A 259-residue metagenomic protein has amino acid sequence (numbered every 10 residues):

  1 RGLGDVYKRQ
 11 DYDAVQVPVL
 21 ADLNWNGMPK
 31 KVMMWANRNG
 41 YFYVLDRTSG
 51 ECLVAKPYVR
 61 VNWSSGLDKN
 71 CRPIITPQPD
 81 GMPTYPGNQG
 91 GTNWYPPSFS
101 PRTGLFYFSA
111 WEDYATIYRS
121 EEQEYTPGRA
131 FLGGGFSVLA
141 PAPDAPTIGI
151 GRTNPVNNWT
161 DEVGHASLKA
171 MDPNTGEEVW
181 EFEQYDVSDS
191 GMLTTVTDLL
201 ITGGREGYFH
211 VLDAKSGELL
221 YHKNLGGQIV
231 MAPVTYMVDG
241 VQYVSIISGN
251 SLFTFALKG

Functional and structural regions predicted by a protein language model:
G2-Y7: Short, small-residue-biased leader/transition segments that mark boundaries at the very start of proteins
K8-V17, P57-S65, I75, Y85-G87 (+2 more regions): Conserved blade-ending motifs and adjacent loop-strand segments that build the rim/top face of beta-propeller domains
D22, D46, D172, D213 (+1 more regions): Structural recognition of the beta-propeller blade-terminating site
K30-K31, G104, T197-D198, V241-Q242: Short coil/turn segments that connect the beta-strands within blades of beta-propeller domains
M34-A36, F42-T84: Polar, glycine-rich mid-to-C-terminal structural blocks that act as macromolecule-binding/assembly scaffolds
G40-Y41, D113, G207-Y208, N250-S251: Loop/turn residues immediately N-terminal
G91-I117, R129-K223, I229-T235: C-terminal substrate/ligand-recognition segments
M231-G259: Blade-level signature of beta-propeller repeat domains, shared across WD40, Kelch, NHL, RCC1 and BNR/Asp-box propellers
